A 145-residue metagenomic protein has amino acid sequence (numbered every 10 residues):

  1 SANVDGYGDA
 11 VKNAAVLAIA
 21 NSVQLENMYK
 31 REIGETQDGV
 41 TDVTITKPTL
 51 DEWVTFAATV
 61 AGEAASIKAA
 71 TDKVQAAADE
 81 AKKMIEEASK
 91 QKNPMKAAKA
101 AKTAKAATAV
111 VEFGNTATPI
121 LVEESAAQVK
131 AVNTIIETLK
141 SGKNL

Functional and structural regions predicted by a protein language model:
S1-D51, T138-L145: Immediate post-signal-peptide N-terminus of mature secreted/exported proteins
V4, V11, V16, V23 (+7 more regions): Extended aliphatic helical segments
A20-V23, N27-K30, D72, A76-D79 (+3 more regions): Charged/polar positions within long, soluble alpha-helices
K47-V122: Long, amphipathic, charge-rich alpha-helical segments that form helical bundles/coiled-coils
A109-L145: Glycine-rich, aromatic-bearing surface loops/beta-hairpins
